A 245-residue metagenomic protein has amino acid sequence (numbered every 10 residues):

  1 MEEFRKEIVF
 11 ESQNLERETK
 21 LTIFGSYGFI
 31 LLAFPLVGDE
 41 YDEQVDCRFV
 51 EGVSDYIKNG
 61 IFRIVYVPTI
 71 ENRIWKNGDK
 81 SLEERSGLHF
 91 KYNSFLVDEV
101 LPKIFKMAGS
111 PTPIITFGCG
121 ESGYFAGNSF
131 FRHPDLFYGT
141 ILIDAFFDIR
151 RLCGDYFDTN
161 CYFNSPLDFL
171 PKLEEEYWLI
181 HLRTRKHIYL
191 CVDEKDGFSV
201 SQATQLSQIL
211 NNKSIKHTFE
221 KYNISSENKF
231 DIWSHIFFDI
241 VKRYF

Functional and structural regions predicted by a protein language model:
M1-F245: Non-catalytic cap/lid and distal C-terminal segments of serine-dependent acyl enzymes
